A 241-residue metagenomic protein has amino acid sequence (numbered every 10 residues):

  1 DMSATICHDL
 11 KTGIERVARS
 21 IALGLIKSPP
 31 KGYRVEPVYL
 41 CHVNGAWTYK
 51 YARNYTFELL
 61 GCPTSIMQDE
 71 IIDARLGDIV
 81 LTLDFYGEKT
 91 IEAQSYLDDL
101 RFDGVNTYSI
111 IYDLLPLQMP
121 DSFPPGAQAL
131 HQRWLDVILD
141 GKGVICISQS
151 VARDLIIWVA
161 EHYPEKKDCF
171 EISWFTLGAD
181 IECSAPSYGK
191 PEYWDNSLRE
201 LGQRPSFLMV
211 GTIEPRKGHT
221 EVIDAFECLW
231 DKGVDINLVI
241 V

Functional and structural regions predicted by a protein language model:
D1-V241: Carbohydrate transferase catalytic cores enriched for Leloir-type hexosyltransferases
